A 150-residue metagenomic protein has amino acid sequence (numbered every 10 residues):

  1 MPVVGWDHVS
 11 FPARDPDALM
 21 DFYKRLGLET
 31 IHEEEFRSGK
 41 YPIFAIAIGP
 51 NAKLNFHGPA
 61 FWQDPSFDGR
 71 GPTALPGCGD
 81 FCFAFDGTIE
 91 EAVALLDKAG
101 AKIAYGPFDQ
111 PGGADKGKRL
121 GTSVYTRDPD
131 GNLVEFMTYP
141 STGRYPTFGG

Functional and structural regions predicted by a protein language model:
M1-M20, L26, H32, G79-F81 (+2 more regions): N-terminal beta-strand motif that seeds the catalytic metal site of vicinal oxygen chelate
G5, P42, P50-A52, G77-G79 (+1 more regions): Residues that flank catalytic or metal-binding motifs in active/ligand-binding sites
F11-Q63: Core segments of cupin and vicinal oxygen chelate
R14-D17, P76-P129: Vicinal oxygen chelate
R37-S38, D109-P111, P140: Conserved beta-strand edge residues that scaffold enzyme active sites
K53, L133-F136: Short glycine-/small-residue motifs
Q63-G69, Q110-G117, R144-P146: A short, acidic/glycine-rich surface segment
